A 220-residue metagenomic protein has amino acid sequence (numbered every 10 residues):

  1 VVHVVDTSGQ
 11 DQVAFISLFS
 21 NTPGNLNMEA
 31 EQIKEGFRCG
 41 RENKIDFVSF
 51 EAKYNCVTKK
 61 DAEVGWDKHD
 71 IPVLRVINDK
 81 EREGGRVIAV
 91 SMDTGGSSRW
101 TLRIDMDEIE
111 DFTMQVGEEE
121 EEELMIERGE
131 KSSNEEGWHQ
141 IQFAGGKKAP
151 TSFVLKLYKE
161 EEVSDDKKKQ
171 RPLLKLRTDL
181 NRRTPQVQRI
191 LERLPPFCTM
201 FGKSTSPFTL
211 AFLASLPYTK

Functional and structural regions predicted by a protein language model:
V1-K220: Secretory-pathway/membrane protein signature
